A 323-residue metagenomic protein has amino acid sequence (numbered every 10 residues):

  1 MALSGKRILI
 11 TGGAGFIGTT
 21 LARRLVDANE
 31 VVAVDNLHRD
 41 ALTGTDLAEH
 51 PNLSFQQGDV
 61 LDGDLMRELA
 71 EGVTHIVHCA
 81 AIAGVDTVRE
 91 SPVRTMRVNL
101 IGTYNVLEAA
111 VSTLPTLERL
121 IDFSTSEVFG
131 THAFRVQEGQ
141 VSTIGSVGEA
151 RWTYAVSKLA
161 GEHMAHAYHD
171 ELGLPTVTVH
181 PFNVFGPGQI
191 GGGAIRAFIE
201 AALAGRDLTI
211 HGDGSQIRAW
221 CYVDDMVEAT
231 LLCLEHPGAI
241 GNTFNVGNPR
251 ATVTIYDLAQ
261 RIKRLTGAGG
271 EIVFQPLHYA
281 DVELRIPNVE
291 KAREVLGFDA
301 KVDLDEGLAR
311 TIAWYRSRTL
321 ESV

Functional and structural regions predicted by a protein language model:
M1-P181: N-terminal Rossmann-like NAD(P)+-binding domain of SDR-like oxidoreductases, especially those catalyzing
R7, E290, L304-V323: Amphipathic terminal alpha-helices
L21, T230-L234, A259-I262, L308-Y315: Hydrophobic "lid"/C-terminal helical patch of Rossmann-like NAD(P)-dependent dehydrogenase/epimerase domains
N36-L37, P249-R250, L277: Conserved short acidic donor-positioning loop in nucleotide-sugar-dependent glycosyltransferases
A41, V223, T243, T254-Y256 (+3 more regions): Conserved C-terminal active-site "lid" loop/helix of NAD(P)H-dependent oxidoreductases that clamps the redox cofactor
L65, N105-A109, W220, D225-E228 (+1 more regions): Conserved mid-core alpha-helix of short-chain dehydrogenase/reductase
L159, V184-A197, R206, H211 (+6 more regions): Glycine/proline-rich active-site loop of Rossmann-fold NAD(P)-dependent oxidoreductases
R264-I286: Terminal hydrophobic/aromatic helix or amphipathic segment near a protein terminus
